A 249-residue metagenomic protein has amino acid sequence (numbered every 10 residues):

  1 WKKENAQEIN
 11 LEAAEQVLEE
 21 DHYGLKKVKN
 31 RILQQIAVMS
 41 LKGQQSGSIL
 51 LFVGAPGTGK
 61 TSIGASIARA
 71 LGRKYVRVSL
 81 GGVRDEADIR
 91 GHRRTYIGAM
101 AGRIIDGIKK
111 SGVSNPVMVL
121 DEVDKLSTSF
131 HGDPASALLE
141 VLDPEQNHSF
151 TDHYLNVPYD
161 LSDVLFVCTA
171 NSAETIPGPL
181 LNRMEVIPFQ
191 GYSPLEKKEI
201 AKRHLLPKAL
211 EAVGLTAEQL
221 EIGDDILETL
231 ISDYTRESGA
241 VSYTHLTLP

Functional and structural regions predicted by a protein language model:
W1-N10: Interdomain "pre-motor" coupling segment immediately N-terminal to P-loop NTPase/helicase cores
L11-S48: Pre-Walker A (pre-P-loop) alpha-helix and adjacent loop at the N terminus of AAA/AAA+ ATPase modules, a conserved
L50-V78: Walker A/P-loop
L71-A99: AAA+/P-loop NTPase substrate/partner-engagement loops
S111-N115, D133, T151-A170, L220-I222: AAA+/SF3 P-loop NTPase mechanochemical coupling elements
D124-P158: Conserved catalytic/switch belt of AAA+ P-loop NTPases
A173-N182, Q190-E237, V241: Conserved C-terminal "switch" segment of AAA+ ATPases
T244-P249: Conserved small/polar residues in nucleotide/adenosyl-binding loops
